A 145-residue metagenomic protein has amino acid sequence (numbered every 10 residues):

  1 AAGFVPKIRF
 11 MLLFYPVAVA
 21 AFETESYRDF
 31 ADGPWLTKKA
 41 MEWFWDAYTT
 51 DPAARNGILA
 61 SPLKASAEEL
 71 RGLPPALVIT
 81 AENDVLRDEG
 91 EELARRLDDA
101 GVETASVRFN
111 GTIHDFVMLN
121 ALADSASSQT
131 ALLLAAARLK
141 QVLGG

Functional and structural regions predicted by a protein language model:
A1-G145: Alpha/beta-hydrolase superfamily serine-hydrolase fold, recognizing
